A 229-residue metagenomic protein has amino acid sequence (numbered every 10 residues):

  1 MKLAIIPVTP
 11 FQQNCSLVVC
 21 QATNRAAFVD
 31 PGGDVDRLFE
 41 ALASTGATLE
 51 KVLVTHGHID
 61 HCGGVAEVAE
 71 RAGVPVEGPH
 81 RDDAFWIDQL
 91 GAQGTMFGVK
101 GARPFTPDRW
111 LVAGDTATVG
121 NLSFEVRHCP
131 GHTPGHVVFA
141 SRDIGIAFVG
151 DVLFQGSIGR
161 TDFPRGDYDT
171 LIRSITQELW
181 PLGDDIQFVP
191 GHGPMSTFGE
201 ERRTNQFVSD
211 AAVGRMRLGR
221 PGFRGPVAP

Functional and structural regions predicted by a protein language model:
M1-T45, V138-G150: Conserved beta-strand hairpin/beta-sheet module of binuclear metal-dependent hydrolase folds, prominently
I6-V8, V99-K100, D108, H128-P130: Short Gly/Pro-enriched turn/cap motifs at secondary-structure boundaries
Q13-S16, L38-A41, G63-G64, L111-A113 (+2 more regions): A generic local structural motif
A22-T23, G33, I59, D83 (+4 more regions): Short, glycine/acidic-enriched loop or turn micro-motifs at the edges of active sites
F28-V29, E50-G57, V76-H80, H128-G131 (+2 more regions): Active-site neighborhood of phospho(di)ester-bond hydrolases with catalytic His/Asp-centered motifs
D34-L122, R203-L218: Active-site HxH/HxHxD metal-binding segment of metal-dependent hydrolases
A92-T95, T116, L122-P229: Metallo-beta-lactamase
